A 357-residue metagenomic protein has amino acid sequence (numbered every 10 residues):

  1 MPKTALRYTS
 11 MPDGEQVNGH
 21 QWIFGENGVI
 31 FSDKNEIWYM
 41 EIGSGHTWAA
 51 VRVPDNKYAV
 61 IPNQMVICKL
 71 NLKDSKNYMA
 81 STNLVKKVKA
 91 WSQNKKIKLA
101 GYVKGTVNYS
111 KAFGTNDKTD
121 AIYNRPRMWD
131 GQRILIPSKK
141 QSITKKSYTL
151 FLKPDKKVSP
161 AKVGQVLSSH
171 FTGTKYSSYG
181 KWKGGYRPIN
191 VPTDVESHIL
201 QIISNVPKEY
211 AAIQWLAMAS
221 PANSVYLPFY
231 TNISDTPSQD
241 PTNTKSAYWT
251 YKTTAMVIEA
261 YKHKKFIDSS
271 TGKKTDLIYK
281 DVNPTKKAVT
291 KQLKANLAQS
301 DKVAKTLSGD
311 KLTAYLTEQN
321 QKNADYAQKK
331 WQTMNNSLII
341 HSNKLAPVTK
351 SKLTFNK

Functional and structural regions predicted by a protein language model:
M1-P2: Long, contiguous amphipathic alpha-helices that act as assembly "spine/axial" helices in icosahedral shell and virion
L6-G25, S32-M40, H46-K357: C-terminus-biased signal that marks the final domain/tail of proteins
